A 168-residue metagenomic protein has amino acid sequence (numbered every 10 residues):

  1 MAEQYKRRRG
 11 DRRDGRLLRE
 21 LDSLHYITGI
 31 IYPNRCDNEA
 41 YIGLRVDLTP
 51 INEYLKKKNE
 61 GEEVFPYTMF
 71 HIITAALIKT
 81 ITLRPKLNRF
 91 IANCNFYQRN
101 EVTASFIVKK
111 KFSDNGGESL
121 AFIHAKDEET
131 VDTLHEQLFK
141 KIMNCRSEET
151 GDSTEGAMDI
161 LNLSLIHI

Functional and structural regions predicted by a protein language model:
M1-A125, E148: Small/charged-rich amphipathic helices and low-complexity linkers that mediate inter-subunit docking in large enzyme
E128: Glycine-rich active-site/cofactor-binding loop and its immediate structural neighborhood
T133-I160: Long amphipathic alpha-helical segments that form oligomerization/scaffold cores
I166-I168: Conserved small/polar residues in nucleotide/adenosyl-binding loops
